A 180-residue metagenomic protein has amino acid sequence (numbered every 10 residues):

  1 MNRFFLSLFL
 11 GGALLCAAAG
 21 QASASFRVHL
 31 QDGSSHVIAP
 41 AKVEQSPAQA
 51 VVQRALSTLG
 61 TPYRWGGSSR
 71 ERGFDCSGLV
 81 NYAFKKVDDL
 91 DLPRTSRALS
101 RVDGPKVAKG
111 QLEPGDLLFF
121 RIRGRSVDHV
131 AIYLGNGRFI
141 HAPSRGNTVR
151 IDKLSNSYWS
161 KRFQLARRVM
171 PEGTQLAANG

Functional and structural regions predicted by a protein language model:
N2-F5, S23-V43, P47, K106 (+2 more regions): Aromatic- and glycine-rich peptidoglycan recognition patches
S7-A17: Bacterial N-terminal signal peptides
A39-K42, T61-P114: Catalytic cysteine-centered active-site loop
P47-V51, A55, C76, V80 (+1 more regions): Stable alpha-helical elements in mature extracytoplasmic
Q49-A50, A55-G67: Short, contiguous, helix-prone interaction/anchoring segments in small proteins
G115-L117, G137: Structural motif
